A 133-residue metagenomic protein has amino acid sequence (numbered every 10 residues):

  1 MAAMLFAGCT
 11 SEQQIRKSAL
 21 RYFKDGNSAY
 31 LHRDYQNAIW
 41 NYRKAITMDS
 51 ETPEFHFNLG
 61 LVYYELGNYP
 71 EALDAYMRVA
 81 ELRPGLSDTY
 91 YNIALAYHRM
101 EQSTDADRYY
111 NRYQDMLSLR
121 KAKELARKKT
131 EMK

Functional and structural regions predicted by a protein language model:
Q14, M48, L82, D115-M116: Structural marker of alpha-solenoid helical repeat scaffolds
S18-L20, P53-E54, S87-D88, K121: Helix-start (N-cap) detector for alpha-helical repeat units in TPR-like alpha-solenoids, especially tetratricopeptide
L31-H32, E65-L66, R99, M116 (+1 more regions): Register position in tetratricopeptide repeats
